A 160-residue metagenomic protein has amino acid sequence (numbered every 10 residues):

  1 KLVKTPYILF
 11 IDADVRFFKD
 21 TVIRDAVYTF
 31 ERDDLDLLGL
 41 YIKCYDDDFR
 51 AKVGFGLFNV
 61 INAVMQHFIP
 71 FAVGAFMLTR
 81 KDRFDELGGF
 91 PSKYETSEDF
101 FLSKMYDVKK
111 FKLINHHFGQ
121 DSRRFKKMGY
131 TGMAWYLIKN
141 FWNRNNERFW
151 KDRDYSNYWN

Functional and structural regions predicted by a protein language model:
K4-T5, V73-L87: Conserved nucleotide-sugar donor-binding and metal-coordinating catalytic region shared by glycosyltransferases
T5, D33-L35, V108-K109: Short, high-confidence coil segments that cap the C-terminus of an alpha-helix and link into the following beta-strand
I8: Short aromatic/hydrophobic "clamp" motif used to bind/position activated sugar donors
D12-R16: The conserved acidic donor/metal-binding loop of glycosyltransferases
D20-F49: Conserved donor NDP-sugar-binding/catalytic core segment of glycosyltransferases
I42-F49, I61-T79: A recurrent flexible, glycine/aromatic-enriched loop bordering the glycosyltransferase active site that acts as
E95-L102: Acidic donor-binding loop at a coil-to-helix junction in glycosyltransferase catalytic cores that engages
D107-N160: Hydrophobic helical membrane-anchoring modules
